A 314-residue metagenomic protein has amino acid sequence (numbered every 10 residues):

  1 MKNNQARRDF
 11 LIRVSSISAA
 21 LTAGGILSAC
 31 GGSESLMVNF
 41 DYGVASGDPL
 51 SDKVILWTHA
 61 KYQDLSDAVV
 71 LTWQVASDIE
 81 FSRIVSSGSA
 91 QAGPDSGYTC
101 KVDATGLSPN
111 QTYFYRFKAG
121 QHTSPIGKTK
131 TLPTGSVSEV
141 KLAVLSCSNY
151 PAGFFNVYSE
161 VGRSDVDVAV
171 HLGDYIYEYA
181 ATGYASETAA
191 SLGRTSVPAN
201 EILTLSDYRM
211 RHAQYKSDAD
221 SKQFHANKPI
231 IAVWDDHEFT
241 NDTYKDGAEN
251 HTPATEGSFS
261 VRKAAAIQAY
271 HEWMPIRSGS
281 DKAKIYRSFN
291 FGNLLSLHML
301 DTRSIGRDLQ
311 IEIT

Functional and structural regions predicted by a protein language model:
N3, I12-V14, L21-A23, G32-T314: Metal-dependent phosphoester/phosphodiester hydrolase catalytic core
S28-A29: C-terminal motif of bacterial Sec signal peptides marking the signal peptidase cleavage site
